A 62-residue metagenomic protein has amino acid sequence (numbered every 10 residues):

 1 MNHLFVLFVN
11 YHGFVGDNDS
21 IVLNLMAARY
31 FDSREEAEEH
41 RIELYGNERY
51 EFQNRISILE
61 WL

Functional and structural regions predicted by a protein language model:
M1-M26, Q53-I56: Short aromatic-glycine-(Arg/Gly/Cys) micro-motifs in beta-strand/loop hairpins
L25-Y30, E38-L62: Short, mixed-charge low-complexity intrinsically disordered segments
